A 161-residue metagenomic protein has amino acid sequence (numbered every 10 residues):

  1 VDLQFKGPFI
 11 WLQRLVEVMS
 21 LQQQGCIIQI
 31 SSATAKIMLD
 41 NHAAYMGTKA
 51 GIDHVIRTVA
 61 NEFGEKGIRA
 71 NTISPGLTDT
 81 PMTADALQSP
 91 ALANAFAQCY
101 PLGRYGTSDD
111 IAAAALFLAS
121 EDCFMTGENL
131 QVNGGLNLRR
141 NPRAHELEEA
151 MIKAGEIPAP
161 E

Functional and structural regions predicted by a protein language model:
L12, T48: Active-site helix of classical SDR
E17, N61-E62: Alpha-helical segment proximal to the catalytic Tyr-Lys
S32: Residue(s) in the substrate-gating loop at a strand-loop-helix junction that position the organic substrate next
I37, L116, T126-E161: Short C-terminal tail/terminal secondary-structure segment of NAD(P)H-dependent dehydrogenase/reductase domains
I37-A43, E65-K66, G103: Active-site loop immediately N-terminal to the catalytic Tyr-X3-Lys motif of short-chain dehydrogenase/reductase
D53, F63-T78, M125-V132: Conserved Rossmann-fold SDR core element
R69, R104-V132, N137: C-terminal substrate-recognition "lid" of short-chain dehydrogenase/reductases
